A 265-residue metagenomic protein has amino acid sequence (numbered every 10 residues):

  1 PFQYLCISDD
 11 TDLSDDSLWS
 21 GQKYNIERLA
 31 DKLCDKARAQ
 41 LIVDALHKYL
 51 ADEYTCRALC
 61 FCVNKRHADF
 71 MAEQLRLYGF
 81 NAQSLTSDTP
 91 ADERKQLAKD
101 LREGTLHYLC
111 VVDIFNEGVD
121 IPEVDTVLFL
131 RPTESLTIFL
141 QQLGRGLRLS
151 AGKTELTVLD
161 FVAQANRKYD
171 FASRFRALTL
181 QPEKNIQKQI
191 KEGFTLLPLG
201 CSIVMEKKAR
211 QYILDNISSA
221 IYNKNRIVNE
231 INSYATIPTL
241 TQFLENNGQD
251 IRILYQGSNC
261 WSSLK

Functional and structural regions predicted by a protein language model:
P1-F2, Y78-N81, P122-T126, E134 (+1 more regions): Short glycine-/polar-rich loops that comprise or flank the Walker A/P-loop and associated switch/sensor motifs
P1-L59: Conserved interdomain linker/interface between the two RecA-like ATPase lobes of SF2 helicase motors
A39-Q40, K95, Y108, V112 (+4 more regions): Amphipathic alpha-helical transducer elements in NTP-driven molecular machines
L41-I42, H47-K48, D52, F171 (+1 more regions): Long, largely alpha-helical accessory region at the distal end of helicase-like NTP-driven motors
L59, H67-N116: Conserved helicase ATPase core of P-loop NTP-dependent helicases/translocases
L109-V127, L143-R148: SF2 helicase motor core recognition
P132-T179: Conserved segment of the helicase C-terminal RecA-like domain
